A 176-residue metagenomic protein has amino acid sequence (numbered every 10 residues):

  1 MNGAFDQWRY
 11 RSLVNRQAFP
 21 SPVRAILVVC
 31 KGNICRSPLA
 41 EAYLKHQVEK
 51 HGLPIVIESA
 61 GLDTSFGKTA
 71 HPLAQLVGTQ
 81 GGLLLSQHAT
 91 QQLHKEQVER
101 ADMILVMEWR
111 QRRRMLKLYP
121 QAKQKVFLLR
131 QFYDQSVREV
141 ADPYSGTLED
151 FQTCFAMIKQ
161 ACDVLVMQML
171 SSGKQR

Functional and structural regions predicted by a protein language model:
M1-R16, M103, W109-R176: Phosphate-binding/catalytic loops
N2-R100, M167-Q175: Conserved active-site segments centered on acidic
V28, L105-V106: Hydrophobic beta-strand core positions in alpha/beta domains
S37, M107-E108: Replace "coordinates the UDP/GDP/TDP-sugar" with "coordinates nucleotide-activated sugar donors
